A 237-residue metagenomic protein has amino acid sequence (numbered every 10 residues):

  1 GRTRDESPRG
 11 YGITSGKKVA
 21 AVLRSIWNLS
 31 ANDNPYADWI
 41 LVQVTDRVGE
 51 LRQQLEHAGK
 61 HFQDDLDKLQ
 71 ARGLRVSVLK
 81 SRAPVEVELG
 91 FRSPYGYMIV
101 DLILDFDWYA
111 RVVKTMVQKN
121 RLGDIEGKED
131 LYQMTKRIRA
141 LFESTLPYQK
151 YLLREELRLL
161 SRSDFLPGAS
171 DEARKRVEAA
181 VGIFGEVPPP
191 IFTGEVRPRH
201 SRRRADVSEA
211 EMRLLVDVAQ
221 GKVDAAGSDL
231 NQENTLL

Functional and structural regions predicted by a protein language model:
G1-L102, W108, M134-L237: Polar/charged low-complexity regulatory segments
F106-M116: Non-transmembrane amphipathic alpha-helical segments
R121-L122: Conserved hydrophobic residue
I125-E126: Short, solvent-exposed positions on alpha-helices
